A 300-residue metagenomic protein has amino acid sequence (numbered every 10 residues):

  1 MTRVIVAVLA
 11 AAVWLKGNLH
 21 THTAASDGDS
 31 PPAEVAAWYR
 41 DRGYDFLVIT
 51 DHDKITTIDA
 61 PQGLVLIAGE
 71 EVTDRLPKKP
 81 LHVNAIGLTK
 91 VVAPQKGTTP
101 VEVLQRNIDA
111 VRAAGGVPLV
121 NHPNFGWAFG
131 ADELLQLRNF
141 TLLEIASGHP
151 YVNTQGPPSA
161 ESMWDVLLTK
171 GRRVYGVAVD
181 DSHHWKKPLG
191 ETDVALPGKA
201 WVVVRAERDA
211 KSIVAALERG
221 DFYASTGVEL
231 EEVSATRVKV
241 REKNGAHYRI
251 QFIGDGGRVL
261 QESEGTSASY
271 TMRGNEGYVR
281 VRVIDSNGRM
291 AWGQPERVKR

Functional and structural regions predicted by a protein language model:
M1-R3, V8-L9, K170-Y175, D180-R300: C-terminal functional module detector
L9-N139, E144-W164, V179-K186, S286 (+1 more regions): A metal-dependent hydrolase metal-coordination microenvironment
